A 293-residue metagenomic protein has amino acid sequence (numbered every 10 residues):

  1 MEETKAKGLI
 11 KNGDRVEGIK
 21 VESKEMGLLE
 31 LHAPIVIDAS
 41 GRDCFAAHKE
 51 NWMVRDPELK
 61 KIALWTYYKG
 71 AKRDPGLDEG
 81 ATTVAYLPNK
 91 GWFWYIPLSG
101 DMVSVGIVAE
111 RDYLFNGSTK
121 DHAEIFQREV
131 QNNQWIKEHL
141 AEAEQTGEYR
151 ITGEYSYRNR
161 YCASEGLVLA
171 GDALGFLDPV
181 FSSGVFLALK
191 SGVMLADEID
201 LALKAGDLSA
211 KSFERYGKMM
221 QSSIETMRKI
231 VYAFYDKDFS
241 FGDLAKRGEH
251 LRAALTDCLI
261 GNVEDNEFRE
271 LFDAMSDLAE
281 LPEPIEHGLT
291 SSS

Functional and structural regions predicted by a protein language model:
M1-L140: Predominantly flavin-linked oxidoreductase catalytic cores and closely associated redox partners
A6, F115-D197, D207-R215: FAD/FMN-dependent oxidoreductases across multiple families
I10, F45-H48, P179, V185 (+1 more regions): Active-site-proximal flexible loops/turns
V16, A39, K61, N89 (+6 more regions): Short glycine/serine/threonine-biased micro-segments
L31, L195, I199-L201: C-terminal "capping" alpha-helix adjacent to the active site of nucleotide-linked donor transferases in cell-envelope
A47, N51, V185, S191 (+1 more regions): Residues in and immediately flanking transmembrane alpha helices
E58, N89, K120, S182 (+5 more regions): Electropositive phosphate-/nucleotide-binding environments in soluble metabolic enzymes
D200-S293: C-terminal helical "tail/cap" subdomain of flavin- and related membrane-associated enzymes
